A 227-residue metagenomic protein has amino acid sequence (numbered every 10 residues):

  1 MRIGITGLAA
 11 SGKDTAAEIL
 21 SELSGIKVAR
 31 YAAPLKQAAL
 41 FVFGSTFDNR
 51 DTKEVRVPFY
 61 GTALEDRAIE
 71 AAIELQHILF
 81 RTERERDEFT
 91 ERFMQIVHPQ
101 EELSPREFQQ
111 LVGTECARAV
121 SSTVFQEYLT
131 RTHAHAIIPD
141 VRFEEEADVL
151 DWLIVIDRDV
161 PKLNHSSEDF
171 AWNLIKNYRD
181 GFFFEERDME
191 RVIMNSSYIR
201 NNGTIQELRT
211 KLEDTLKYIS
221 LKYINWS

Functional and structural regions predicted by a protein language model:
M1-I3: Extreme N-terminal starter segment of soluble prokaryotic enzymes
T6, Y31, I138-V141: Short His-Asn-centered micro-motif
T6-A9, T123-V124, E145, I156-S227: Small-molecule kinase domains that catalyze NTP-dependent phosphoryl transfer to phosphate-bearing small molecules
D14: Walker A/P-loop
S21-A29, T46: Post-Walker A helix-loop "phosphate-sensing" segment adjacent to the P-loop in P-loop NTPases
L23, I96-Q100, F108-L111, E127-F170: ATP-dependent NMP and nucleoside kinases share a basic, alpha-helical "lid"
A33-H135: ATP-dependent small-molecule kinase phosphotransfer cores that center on conserved nucleotide phosphate-binding segments
